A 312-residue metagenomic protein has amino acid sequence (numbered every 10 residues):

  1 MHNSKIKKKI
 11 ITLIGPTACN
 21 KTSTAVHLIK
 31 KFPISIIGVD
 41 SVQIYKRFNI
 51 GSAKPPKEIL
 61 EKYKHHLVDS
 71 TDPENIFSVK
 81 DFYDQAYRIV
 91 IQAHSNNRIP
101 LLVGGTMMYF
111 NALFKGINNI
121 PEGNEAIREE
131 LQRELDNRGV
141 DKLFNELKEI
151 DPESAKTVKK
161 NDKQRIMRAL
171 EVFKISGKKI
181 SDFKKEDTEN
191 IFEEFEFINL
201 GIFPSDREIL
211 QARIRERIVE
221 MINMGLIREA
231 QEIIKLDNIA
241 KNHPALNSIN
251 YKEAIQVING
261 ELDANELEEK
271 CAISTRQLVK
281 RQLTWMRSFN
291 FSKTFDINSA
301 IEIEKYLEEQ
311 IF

Functional and structural regions predicted by a protein language model:
M1-F312: Phosphate/pyrophosphate-binding catalytic cores of soluble transferases and nucleic-acid-acting enzymes
